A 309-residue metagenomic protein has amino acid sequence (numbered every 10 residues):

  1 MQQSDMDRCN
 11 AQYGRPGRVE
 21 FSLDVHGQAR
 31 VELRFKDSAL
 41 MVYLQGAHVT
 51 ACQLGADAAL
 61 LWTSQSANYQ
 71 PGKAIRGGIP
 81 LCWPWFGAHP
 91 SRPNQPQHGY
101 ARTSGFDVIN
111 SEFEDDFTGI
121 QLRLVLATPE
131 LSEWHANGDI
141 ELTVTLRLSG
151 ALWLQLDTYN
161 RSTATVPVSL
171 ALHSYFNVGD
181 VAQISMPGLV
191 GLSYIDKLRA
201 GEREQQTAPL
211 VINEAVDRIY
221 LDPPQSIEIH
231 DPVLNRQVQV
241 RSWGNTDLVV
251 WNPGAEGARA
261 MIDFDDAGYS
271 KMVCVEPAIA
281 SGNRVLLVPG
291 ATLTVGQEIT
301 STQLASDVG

Functional and structural regions predicted by a protein language model:
M1-R76, Q225-S226, D231-T246, P289-D307: Beta-strand-rich N-terminal accessory domains
F21-V25, Q95-L148: Extended, loop-rich substrate-binding clefts of extracytoplasmic carbohydrate-active enzymes
V42, L156-S162, S301: Asparagine-centered strand-capping/turn motif at beta-strand->loop junctions
W62-D115, L122: Extended, compositionally biased flexible segments
S104, S111, V211-L287: Acidic/His-leaning functional-site neighborhoods
N110, L124-T128, V144-G150, L156-N160 (+3 more regions): Short, structured patches in soluble enzyme cores that scaffold and shape functional sites
I140-L142, L152-L154, L293: Hydrophobic core residues within well-ordered beta-strands of beta-rich domains
T165-P167, A171-L248: Active-site/ligand-binding surface loops and adjacent short beta/alpha elements that line catalytic pockets across
